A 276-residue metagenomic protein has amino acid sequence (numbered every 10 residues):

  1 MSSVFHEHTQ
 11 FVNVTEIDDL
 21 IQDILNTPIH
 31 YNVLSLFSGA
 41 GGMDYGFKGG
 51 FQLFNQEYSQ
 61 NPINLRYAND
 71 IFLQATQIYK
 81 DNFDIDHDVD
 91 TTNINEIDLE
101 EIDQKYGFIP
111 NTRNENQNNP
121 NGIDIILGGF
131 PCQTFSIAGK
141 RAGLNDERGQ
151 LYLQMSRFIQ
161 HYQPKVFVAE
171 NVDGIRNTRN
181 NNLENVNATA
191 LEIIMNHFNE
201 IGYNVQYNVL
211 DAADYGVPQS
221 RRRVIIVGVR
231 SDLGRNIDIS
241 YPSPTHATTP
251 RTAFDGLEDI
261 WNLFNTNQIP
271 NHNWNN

Functional and structural regions predicted by a protein language model:
M1-L65, H197-E200, R223-N276: S-adenosyl-L-methionine-dependent DNA methyltransferase catalytic core
Y67-L73, E170-G174: Conserved acidic E/D residue at the C-terminus of a beta-strand in Rossmann-like folds
F72, D90-D98, V209-A213: Conserved acidic residues
Q74-I78, L151: Conserved short alpha-helix immediately C-terminal to the canonical SAM/SAH-binding motif I of Rossmann-like
Q77-N114: S-adenosyl-L-methionine
K105-P120, C132-N276: Class I S-adenosyl-L-methionine
D124-L127, V168: N-terminal Rossmann-like NAD(P) cofactor-binding module of classical short-chain dehydrogenase/reductase
